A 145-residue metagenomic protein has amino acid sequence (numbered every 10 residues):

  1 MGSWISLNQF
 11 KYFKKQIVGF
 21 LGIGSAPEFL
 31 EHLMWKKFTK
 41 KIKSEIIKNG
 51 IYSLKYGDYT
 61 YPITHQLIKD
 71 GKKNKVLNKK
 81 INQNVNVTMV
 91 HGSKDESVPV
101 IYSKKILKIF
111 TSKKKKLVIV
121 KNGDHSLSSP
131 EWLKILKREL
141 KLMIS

Functional and structural regions predicted by a protein language model:
M1-W4, S25: N-terminal glycine-rich phosphate/adenylate-binding segment common to multiple enzyme folds
S3, L7, N86, M143-S145: Residue-level detection of beta-strand scaffold positions
S3-K14, F20: Short glycine-enriched nucleophile-adjacent loop and the immediately C-terminal alpha-helix near the catalytic center
Q16-V87, G92-K114, I119, D124-K137 (+1 more regions): The alpha/beta-hydrolase serine catalytic core
